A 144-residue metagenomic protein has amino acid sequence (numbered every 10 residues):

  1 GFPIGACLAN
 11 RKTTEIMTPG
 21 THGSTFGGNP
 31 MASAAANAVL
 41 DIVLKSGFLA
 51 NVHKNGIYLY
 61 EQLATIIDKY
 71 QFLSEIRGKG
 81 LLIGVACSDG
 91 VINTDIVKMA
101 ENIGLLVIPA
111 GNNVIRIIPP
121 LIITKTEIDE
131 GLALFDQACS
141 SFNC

Functional and structural regions predicted by a protein language model:
G1-C144: Conserved N-terminal phosphate-binding loop of PLP-dependent enzymes in the Aspartate aminotransferase
